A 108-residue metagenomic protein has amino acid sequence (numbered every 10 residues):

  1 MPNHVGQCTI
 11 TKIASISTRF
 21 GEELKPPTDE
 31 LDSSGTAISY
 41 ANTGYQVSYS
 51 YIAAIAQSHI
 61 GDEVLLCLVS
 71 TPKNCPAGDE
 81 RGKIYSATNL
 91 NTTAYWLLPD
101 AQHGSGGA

Functional and structural regions predicted by a protein language model:
M1-A108: Cysteine-centric segments in proteins
